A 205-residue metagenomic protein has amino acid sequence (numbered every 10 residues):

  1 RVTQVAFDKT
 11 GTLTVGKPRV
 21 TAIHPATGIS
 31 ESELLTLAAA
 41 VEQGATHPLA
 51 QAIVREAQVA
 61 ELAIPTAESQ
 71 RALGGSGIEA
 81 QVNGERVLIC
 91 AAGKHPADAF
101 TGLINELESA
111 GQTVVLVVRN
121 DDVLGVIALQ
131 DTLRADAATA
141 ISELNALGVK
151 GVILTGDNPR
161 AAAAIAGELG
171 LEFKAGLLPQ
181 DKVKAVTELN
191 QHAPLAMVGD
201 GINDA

Functional and structural regions predicted by a protein language model:
Q4-D98, A110-L124, N158-G167, N203: Cytosolic catalytic regions of ATP/NTP-dependent phosphoryl-transfer enzymes
G84, L103, A110, R119-A205: Conserved ATP-binding TGD loop and adjacent catalytic N/P-domain core of P-type ATPases
